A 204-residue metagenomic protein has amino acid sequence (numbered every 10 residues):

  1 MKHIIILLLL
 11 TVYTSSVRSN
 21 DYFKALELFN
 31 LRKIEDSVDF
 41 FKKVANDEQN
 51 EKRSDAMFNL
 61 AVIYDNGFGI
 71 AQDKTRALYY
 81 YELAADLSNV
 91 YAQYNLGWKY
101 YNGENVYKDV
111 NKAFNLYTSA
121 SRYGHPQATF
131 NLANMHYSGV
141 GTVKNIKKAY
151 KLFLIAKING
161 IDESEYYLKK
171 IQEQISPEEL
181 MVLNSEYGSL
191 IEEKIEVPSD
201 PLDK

Functional and structural regions predicted by a protein language model:
I4-Y13: Sec-dependent N-terminal signal peptides
S15-S19: Sec/Tat signal peptide C-region and signal peptidase I cleavage site
D21, F29-K33, N46-R53, N66-F68 (+8 more regions): Short helix-capping/linker turns of helical repeat alpha-solenoids
D21-L28, F40-V44, M57-N66, Q93-N102 (+4 more regions): Hydrophobic face of amphipathic alpha-helices that form TPR/SEL1-like repeat modules and related alpha-solenoid
D162-K204: Terminal, low-structured helical/coil segments at or just beyond the last alpha-helical repeat
